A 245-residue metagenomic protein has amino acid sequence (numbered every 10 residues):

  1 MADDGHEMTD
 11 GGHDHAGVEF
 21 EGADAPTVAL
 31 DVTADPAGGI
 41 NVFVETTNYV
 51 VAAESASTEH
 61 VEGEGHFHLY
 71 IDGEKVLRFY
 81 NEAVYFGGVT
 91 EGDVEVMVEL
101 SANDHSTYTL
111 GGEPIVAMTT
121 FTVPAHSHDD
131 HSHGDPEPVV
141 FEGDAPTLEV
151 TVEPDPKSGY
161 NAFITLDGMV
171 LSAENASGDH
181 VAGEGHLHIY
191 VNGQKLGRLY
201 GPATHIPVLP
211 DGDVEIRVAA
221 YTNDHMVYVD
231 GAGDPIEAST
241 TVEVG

Functional and structural regions predicted by a protein language model:
G12-D24, H133-D144: Proline/serine/threonine-rich low-complexity linkers at boundaries of modular beta-sandwich domains
P26-V28, P36-V42, P146-L148, P156-A162: Structural beta-strand segments of beta-rich domains
T46-T58, L166-G178: Short amphipathic, basic-aromatic surface patches that mediate peripheral association with negatively charged
F67-L69, L187-I189: Short beta-strand elements bearing conserved aromatic residues within extracellular beta-rich modules
E74-N81, Q194-G201: Short beta-strand segments within Ig-like beta-sandwich modules, predominantly Fibronectin type-III
F86-T90, I206-P210: Short, flexible loop/turn segments at beta-strand junctions in immunoglobulin-like and fibronectin type III
S101-T109, Y221-V229: Short acidic/polar inter-strand loop motif in beta-rich domains
